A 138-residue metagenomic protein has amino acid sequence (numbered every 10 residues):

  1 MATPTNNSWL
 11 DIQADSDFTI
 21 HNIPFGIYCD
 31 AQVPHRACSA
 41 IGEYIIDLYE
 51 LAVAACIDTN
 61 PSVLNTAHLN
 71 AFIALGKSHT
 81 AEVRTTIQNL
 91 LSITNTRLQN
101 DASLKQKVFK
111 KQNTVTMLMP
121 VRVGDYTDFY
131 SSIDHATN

Functional and structural regions predicted by a protein language model:
M1-P4: Eukaryotic N-terminal low-complexity, Ser/Thr- and Lys/Arg-rich leader segments that predominantly function as
N6-D30, A40, I46-N138: Active-site microenvironments in enzyme catalytic cores
V33-R36: Short, mixed charged/polar active-site loops that provide acid/base catalysis or chelate metal/phosphate cofactors
